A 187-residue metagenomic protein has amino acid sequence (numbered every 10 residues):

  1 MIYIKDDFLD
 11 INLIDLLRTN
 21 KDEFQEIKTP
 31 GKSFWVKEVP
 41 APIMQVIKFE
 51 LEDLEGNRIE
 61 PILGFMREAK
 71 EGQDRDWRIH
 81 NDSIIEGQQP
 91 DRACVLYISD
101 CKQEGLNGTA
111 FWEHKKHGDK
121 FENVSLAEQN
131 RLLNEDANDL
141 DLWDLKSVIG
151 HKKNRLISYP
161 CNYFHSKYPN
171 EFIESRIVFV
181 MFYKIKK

Functional and structural regions predicted by a protein language model:
M1-I79, G108, K115: Non-heme Fe(II)/2-oxoglutarate
G72-K187: Catalytic core of non-heme Fe(II) oxygenases with the double-stranded beta-helix
